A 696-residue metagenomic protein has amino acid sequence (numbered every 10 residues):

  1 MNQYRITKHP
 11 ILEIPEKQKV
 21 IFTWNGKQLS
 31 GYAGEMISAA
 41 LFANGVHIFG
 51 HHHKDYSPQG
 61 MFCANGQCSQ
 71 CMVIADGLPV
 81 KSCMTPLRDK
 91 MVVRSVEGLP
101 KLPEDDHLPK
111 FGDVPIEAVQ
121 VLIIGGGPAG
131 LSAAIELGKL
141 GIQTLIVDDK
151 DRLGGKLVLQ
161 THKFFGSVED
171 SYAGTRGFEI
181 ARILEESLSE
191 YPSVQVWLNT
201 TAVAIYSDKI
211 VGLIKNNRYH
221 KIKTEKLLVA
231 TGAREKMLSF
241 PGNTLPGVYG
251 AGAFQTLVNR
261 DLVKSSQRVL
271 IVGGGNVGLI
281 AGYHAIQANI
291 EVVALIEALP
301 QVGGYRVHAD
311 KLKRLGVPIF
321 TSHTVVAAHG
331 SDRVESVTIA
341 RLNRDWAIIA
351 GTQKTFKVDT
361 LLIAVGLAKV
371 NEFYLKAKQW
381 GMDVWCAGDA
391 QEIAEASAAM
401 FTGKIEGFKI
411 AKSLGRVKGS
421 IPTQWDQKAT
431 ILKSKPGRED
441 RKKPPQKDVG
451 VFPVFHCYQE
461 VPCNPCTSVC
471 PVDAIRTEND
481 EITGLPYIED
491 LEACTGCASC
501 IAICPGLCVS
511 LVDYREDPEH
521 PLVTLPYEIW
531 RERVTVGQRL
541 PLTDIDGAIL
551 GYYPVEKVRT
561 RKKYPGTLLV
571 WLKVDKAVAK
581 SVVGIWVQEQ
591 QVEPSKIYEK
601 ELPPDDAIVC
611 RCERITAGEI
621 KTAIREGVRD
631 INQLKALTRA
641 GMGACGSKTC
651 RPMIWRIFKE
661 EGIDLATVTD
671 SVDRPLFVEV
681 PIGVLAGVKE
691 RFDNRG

Functional and structural regions predicted by a protein language model:
M1-V454, Y458, V469, E519-P521 (+3 more regions): Residues forming the flavin
G31, R533-T535: Short, well-ordered loop/turn sites that connect or cap secondary structure elements
H47, I503-L522: Short, basic/aromatic beta-hairpin or loop at an interaction surface
C83, A548-K562: Short beta-strand-centered aromatic/proline hotspots
V93-R94, T560-V574: Short, solvent-exposed secondary-structure boundary/capping segments
F452-C457, V461, T467-L511: Acidic (E/D-rich), amphipathic helical modules within compact regulatory domains
V523-W530: Short alpha-helix capping/helix-loop boundary micro-motifs
